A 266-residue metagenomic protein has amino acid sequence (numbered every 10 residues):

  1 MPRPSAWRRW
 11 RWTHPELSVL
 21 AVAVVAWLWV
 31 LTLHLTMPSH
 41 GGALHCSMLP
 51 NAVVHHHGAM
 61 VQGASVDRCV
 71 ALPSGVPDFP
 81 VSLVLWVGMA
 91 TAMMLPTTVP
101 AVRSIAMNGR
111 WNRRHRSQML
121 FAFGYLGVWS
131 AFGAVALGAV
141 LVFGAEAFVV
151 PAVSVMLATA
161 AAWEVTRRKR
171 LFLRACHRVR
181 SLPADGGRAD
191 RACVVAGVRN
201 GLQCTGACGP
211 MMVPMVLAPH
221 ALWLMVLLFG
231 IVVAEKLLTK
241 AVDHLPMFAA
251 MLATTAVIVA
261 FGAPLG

Functional and structural regions predicted by a protein language model:
M1-V87, F148, K169-G187, G262-G266: Histidine-/acidic- and/or cysteine-rich, low-complexity loops and terminal segments associated with membrane
R9, G230-T255: Interfacial loop-to-transmembrane junctions
P15, V19, D78-S82, S117 (+4 more regions): Residue-level signature of transmembrane alpha-helical entry/exit and packing/kink sites in multi-pass membrane
P50-G133: Early transmembrane hairpin module of multi-pass membrane proteins
P80-S104, F123-A131, A162-H177, D190-I231 (+1 more regions): Functional transmembrane helices that embed catalytic/metal-coordinating motifs
S130-R178: Transmembrane alpha-helix/helix-exit interface in multi-pass inner-membrane proteins
A131-L137, Q203, A207, T255-G266: Hydrophobic alpha-helical transmembrane segments in multi-pass integral membrane proteins
